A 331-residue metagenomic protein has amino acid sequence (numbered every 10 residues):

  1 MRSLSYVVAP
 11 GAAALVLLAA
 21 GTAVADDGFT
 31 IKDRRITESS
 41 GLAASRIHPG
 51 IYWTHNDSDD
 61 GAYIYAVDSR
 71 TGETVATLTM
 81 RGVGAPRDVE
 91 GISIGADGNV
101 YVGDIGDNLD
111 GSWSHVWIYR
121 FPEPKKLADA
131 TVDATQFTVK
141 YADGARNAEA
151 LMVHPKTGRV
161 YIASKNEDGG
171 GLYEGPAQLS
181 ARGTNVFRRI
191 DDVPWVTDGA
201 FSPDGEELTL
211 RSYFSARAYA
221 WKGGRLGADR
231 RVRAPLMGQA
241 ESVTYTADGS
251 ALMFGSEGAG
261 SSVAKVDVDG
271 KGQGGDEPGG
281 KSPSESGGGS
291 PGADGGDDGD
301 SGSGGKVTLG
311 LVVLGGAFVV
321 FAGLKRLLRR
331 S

Functional and structural regions predicted by a protein language model:
R2-V8, G21-S331: Sequence/structural signature of beta-propeller domains
A9-A19: Bacterial N-terminal signal peptides
